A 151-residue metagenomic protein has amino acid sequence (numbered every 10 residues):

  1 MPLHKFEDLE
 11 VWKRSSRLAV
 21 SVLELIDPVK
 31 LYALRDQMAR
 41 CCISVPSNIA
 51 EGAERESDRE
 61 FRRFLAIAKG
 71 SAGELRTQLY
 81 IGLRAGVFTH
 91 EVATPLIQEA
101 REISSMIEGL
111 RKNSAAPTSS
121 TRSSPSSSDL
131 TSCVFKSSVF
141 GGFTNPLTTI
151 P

Functional and structural regions predicted by a protein language model:
M1-P151: Short, C-terminally biased terminal segments at protein or domain edges
